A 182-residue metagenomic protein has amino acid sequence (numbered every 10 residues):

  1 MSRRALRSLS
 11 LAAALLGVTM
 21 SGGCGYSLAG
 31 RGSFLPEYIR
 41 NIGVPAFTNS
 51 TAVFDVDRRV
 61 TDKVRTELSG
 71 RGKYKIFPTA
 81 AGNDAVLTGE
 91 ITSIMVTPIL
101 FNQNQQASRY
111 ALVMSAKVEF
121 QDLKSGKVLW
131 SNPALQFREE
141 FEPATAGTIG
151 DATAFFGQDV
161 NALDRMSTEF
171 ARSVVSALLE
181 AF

Functional and structural regions predicted by a protein language model:
M1-A13: Bacterial N-terminal signal peptides that target proteins for export
R3, G22-T66, G70-P78, K124 (+3 more regions): A structural "domain/chain start" motif
S10-G22: Bacterial N-terminal signal peptides
L35-E37, G82, Q105-V113, R165 (+1 more regions): Short coil/turn motifs at beta-sheet boundaries
T48-F54, A152-L163: Second-shell loop/turn segments in exported
R71-G72, V86-Q158: Surface-exposed short loop/turn segments
